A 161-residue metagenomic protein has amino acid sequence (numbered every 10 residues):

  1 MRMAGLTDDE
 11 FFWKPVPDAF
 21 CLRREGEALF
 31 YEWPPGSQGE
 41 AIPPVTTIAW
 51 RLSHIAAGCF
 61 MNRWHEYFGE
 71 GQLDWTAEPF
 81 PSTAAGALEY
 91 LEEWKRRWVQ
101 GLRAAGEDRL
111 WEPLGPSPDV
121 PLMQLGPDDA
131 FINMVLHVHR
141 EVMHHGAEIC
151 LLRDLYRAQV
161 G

Functional and structural regions predicted by a protein language model:
M1-A77, S117-G161: Short, contiguous alpha-helical
P79-E112, I132-M143: Acidic/histidine-rich alpha-helical segments that form the ligand environment of transition-metal centers
